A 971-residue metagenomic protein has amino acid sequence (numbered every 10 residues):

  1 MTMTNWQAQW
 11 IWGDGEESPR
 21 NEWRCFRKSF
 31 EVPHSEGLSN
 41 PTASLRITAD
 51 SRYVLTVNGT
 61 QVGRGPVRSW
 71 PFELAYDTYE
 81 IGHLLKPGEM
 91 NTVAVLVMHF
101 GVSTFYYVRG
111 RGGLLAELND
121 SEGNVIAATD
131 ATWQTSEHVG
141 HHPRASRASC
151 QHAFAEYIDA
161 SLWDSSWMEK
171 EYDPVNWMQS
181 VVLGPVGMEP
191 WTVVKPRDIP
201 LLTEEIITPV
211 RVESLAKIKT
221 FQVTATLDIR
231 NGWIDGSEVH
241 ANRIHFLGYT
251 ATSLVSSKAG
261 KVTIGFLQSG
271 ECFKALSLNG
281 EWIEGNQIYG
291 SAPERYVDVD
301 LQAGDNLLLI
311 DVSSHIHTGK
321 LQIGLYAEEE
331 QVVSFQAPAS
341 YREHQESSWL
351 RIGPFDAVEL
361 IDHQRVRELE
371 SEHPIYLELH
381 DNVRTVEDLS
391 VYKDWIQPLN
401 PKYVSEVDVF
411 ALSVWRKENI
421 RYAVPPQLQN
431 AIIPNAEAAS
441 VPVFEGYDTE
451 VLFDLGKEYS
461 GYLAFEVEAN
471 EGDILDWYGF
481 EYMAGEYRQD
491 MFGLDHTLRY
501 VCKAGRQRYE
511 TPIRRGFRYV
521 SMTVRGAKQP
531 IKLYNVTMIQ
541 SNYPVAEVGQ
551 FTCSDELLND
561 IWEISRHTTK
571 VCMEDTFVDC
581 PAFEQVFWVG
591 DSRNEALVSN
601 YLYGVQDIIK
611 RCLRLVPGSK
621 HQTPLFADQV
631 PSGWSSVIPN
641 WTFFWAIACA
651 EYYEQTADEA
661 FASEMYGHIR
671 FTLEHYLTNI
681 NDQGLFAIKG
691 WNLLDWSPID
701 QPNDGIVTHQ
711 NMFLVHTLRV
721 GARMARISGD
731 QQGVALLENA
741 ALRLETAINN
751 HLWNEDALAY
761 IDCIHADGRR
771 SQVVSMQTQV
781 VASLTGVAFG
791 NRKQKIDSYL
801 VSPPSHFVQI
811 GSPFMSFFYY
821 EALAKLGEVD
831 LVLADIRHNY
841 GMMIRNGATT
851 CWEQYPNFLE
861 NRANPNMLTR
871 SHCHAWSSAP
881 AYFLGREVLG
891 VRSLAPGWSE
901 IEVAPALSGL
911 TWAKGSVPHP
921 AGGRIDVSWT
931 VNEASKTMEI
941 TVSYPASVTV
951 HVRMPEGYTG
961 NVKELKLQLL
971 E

Functional and structural regions predicted by a protein language model:
M1-D579, D591, D607-I608, C612 (+7 more regions): Extracellular/oxidizing-compartment recognition motifs
G63, Y76-T78, A292-R295, A504-R506 (+8 more regions): Active-site-adjacent structural elements in folded domains
S103-F105, N124-A128, K320, I608-I609 (+7 more regions): Acidic/polar loop patches that form or flank catalytic/metal-binding clefts of enzymes that bind anionic ligands
A128, T132, E486, I531 (+11 more regions): Active-site acid/base region of carbohydrate-active enzymes
H142-H152, E156-W163, G485-E486, I727 (+2 more regions): Non-catalytic C-terminal accessory modules of carbohydrate-active enzymes
F266, Y462-G479, V520-R525, V589-S619 (+6 more regions): Alpha-helical support elements that line or immediately flank enzyme active sites and cofactor-binding pockets
V773-E860, N866-R870: Extracellular polysaccharide-recognition and catalytic grooves
